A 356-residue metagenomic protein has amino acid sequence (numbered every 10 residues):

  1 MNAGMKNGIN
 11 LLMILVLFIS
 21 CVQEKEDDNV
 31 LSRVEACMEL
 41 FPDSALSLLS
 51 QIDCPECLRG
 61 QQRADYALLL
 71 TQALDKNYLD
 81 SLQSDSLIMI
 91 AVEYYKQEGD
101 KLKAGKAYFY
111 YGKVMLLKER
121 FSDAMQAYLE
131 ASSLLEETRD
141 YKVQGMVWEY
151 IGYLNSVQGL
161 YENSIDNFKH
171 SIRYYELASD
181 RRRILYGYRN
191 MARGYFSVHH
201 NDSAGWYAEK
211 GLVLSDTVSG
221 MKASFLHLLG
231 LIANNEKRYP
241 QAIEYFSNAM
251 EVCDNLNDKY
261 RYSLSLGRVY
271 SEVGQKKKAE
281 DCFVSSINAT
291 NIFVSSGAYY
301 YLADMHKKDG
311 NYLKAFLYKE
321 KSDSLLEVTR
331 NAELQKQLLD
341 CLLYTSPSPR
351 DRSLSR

Functional and structural regions predicted by a protein language model:
C21-Q72, K76-L82: N-terminal leader/linker segments that initiate helical-solenoid repeat arrays
D28-S32, A36-E39, D43-L46, L82-D85 (+2 more regions): Hydrophobic positions within repeat-based interaction scaffolds
P42, D80-S81, K101, F121 (+7 more regions): TPR-repeat structural position
S50-C54, M89-Y94, E130-L134, H170-Y174 (+6 more regions): Amphipathic alpha-helical segments of tetratricopeptide repeats
A104-M115, A127, Q144-N155, N167 (+9 more regions): TPR/Sel1-like alpha-solenoid repeat signature
L231-P240, E244-N331: Membrane-proximal low-complexity regions enriched in glycine and acidic/polar residues
